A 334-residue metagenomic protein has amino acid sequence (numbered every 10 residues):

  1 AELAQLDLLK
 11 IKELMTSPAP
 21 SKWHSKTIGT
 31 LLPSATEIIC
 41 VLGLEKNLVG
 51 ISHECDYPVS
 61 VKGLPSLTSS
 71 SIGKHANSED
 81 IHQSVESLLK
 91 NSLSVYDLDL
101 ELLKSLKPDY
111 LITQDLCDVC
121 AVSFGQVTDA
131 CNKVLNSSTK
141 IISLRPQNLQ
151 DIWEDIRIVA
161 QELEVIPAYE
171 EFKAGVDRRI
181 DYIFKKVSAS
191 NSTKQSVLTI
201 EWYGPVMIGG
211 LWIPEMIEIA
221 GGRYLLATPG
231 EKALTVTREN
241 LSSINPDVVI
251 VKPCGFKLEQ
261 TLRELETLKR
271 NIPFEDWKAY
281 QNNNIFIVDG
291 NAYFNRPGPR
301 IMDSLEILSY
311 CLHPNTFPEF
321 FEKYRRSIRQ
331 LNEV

Functional and structural regions predicted by a protein language model:
A1-V334: N-terminal ligand-binding lobe of clamshell/alpha-beta domains
